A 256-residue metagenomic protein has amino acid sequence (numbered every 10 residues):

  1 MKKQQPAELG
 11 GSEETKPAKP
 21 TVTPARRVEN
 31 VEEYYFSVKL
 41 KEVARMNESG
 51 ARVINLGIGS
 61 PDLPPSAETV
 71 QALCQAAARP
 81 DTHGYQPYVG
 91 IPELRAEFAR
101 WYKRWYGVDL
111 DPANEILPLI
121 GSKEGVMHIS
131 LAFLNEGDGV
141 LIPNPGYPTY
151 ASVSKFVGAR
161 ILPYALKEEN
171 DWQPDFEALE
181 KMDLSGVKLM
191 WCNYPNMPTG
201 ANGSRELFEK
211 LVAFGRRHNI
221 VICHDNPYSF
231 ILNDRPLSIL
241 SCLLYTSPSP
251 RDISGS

Functional and structural regions predicted by a protein language model:
P6-E8, E13-A25, E29-G121, H128: N-terminal small-domain helix-loop-helix segment of the aminotransferase-like
K39, V43, Y150, L211 (+1 more regions): Aromatic/hydrophobic pocket-lining residues that form π-stacking "cages" and hydrophobic walls in ligand
D109-I116, E136-G139, G186, S247: Short acidic capping loops at alpha-helix termini that bridge into adjacent secondary structure
A132-S154: Conserved PLP-anchoring active-site segment centered on the Schiff-base-forming lysine
F156-I161: A short helix-loop-beta submotif of the ANL/AMP-binding
L162, L166-D234: Active-site phosphate-binding strand-loop segment of PLP-dependent enzymes
Y245-S256: Single conserved hydrophobic/aromatic residue that forms the stacking wall/gate of nucleotide- or nucleobase-binding
